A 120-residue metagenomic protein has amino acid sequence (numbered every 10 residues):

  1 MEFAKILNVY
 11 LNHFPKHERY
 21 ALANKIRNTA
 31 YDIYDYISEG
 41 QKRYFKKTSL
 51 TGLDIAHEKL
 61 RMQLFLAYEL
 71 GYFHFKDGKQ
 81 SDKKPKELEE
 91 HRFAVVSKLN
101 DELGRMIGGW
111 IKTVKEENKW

Functional and structural regions predicted by a protein language model:
M1-W120: Amphipathic alpha-helical assembly/interaction segments
